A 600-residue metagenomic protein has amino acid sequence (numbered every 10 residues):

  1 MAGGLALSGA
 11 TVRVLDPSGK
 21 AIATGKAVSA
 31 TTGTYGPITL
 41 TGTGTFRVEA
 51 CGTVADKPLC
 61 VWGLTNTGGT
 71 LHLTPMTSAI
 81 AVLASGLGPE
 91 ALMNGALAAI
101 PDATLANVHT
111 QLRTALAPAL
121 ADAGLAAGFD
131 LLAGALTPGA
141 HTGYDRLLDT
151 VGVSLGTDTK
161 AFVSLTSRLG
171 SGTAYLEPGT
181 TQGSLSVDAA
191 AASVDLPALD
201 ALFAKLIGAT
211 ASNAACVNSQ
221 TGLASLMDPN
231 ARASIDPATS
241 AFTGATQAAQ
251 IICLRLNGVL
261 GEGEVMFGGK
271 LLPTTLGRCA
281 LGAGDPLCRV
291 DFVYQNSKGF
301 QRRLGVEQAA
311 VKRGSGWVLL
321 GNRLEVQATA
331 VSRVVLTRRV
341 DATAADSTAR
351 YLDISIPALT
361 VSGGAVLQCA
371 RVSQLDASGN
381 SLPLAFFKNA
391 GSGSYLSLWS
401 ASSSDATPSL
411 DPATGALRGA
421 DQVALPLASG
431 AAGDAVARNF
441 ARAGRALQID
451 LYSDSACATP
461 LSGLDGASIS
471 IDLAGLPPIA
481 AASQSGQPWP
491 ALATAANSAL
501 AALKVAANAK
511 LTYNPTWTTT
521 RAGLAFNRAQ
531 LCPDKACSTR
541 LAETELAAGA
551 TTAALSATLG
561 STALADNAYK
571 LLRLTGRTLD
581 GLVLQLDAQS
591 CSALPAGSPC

Functional and structural regions predicted by a protein language model:
M1-G3, D346-G364, A493-L531: Aromatic/hydrophobic beta-strand junction motif of beta-rich domains
M1-V306, R313-V326, A330-V335, F526 (+2 more regions): Feature for extracytoplasmic/surface-facing segments of secreted or surface-associated proteins, emphasizing
A10-V14, P357-T407, I449, T512-T544 (+1 more regions): Extended low-complexity, serine/threonine- and proline-enriched intrinsically disordered segments
T43-T45, R442-A446, A565-L571: Extracellular Ig-like/FN3 beta-sandwich strand-entry sites
G68, Q327-A328, L461-Q487, D580-C600: Short beta-strand elements
P237, G268-K270, V318-Y351, A467-L511: Short, compositionally biased P/S/T/A/G/V-rich stretches that sit at domain boundaries
L276-C279, D405-R442, T551-D566: Signal that preferentially marks extracellular ectodomain short beta-strand elements of beta-sandwich modules
I449-L451, A563-L582: Beta-strand-rich modules
